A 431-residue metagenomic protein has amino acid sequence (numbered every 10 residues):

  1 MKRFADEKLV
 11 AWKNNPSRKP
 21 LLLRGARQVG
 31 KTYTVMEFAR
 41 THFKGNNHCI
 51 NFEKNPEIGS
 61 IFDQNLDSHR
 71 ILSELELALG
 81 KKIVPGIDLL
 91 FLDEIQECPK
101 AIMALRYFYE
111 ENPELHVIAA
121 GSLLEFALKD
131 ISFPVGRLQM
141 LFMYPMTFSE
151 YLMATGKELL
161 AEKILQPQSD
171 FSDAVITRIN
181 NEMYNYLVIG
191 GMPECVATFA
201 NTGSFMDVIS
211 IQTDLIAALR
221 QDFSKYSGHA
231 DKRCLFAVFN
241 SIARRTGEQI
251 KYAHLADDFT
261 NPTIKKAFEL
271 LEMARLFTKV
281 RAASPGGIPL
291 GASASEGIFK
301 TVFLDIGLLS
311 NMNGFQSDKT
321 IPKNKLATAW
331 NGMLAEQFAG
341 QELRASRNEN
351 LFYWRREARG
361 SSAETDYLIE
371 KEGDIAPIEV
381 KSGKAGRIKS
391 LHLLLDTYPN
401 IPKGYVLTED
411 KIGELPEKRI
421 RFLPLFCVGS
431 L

Functional and structural regions predicted by a protein language model:
M1-P16: Pre-Walker A adenine-sensing motif
K31: Conserved lysine of the Walker
T34, F38: Hydrophobic positions on the alpha1 helix immediately C-terminal to the Walker A/P-loop
K54-P85: Short glycine-rich substrate-engagement loop in P-loop NTPases that contacts/grips substrate
H116-S122, F142: Structural recognition of the conserved hydrophobic beta-strand(s) that form the central parallel beta-sheet of P-loop
L128-L235, F239-R244: Interdomain motor-coupling "hinge/lid" segment immediately C-terminal to the ATP-binding subdomain of NTP-driven enzymes
A197-I369: Accessory nucleic acid-recognition modules appended to NTPase machines
K411-L431: Domain-level recognition of nuclease-like catalytic cores that cleave nucleotide substrates
